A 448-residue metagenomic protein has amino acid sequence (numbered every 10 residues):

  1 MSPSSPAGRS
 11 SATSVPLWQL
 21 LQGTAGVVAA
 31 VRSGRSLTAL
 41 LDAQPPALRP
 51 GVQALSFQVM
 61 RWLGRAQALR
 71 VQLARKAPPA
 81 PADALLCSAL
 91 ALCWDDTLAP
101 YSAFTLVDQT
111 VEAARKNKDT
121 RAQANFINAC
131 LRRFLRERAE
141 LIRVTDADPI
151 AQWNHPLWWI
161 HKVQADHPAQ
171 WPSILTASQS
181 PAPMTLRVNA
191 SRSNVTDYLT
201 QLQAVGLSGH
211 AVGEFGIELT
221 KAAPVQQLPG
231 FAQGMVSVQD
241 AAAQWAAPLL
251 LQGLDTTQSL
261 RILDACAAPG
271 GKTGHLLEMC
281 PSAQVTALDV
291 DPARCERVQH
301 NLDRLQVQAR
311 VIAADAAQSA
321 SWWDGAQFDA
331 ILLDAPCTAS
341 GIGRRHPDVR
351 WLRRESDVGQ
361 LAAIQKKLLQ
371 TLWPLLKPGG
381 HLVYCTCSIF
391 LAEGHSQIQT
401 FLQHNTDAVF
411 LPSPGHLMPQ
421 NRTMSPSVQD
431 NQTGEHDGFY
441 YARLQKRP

Functional and structural regions predicted by a protein language model:
M1-Q227: Class I Rossmann-like S-adenosyl-L-methionine
V52, T110, I127, V163 (+9 more regions): Residue-level signal for inorganic ion chemistry
L106, A113, M279, L305 (+1 more regions): Conserved helix-to-beta-strand junction in the class I
T110, I262-K272, F328-R344: Conserved proline-anchored active-site loop of SAM-dependent methyltransferases that bridges a beta-strand
R136-P292, E296-L305, H416-D430: Glycine-rich nucleotide cofactor-binding entry segment
F231-Q233, A317-L332, P336-T338, R344-D348 (+3 more regions): C-terminal catalytic and target-recognition region of SAM-dependent MTase-like enzymes, primarily methyltransferases
L288-R297, V349-L376: Glycine-rich S-adenosyl-L-methionine
P292-G325: S-adenosyl-L-methionine
